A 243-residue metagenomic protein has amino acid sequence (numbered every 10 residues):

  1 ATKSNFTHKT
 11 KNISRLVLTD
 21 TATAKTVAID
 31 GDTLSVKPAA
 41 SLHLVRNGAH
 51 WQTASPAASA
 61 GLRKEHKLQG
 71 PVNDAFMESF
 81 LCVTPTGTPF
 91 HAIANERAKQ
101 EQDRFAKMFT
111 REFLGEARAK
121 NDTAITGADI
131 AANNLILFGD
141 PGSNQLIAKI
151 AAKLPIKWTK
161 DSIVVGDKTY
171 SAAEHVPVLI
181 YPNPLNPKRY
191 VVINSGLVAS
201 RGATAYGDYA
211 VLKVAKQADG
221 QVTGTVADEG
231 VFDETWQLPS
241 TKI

Functional and structural regions predicted by a protein language model:
A1-N12: Surface beta-strand/loop "capping" patches
T7, R15-I243: Solvent-exposed alpha-helical segments and adjacent loops that form catalytic or protein-interaction surfaces
